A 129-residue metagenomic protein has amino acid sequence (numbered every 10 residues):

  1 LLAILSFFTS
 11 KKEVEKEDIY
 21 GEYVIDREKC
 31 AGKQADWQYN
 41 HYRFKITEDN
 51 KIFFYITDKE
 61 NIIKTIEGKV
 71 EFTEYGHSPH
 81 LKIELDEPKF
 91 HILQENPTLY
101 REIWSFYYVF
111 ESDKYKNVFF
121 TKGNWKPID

Functional and structural regions predicted by a protein language model:
L1-D18, K122-D129: Amphipathic/hydrophobic helical signal segments and adjacent flexible N-terminal regions that mediate secretion
V14-K29: Membrane-embedded, lumen/periplasm-facing catalytic core of multi-pass transferases that use lipid-linked donors
R27-D129: Extracytosolic and intramembrane catalytic regions of membrane-associated proteins in envelope/secretory systems
